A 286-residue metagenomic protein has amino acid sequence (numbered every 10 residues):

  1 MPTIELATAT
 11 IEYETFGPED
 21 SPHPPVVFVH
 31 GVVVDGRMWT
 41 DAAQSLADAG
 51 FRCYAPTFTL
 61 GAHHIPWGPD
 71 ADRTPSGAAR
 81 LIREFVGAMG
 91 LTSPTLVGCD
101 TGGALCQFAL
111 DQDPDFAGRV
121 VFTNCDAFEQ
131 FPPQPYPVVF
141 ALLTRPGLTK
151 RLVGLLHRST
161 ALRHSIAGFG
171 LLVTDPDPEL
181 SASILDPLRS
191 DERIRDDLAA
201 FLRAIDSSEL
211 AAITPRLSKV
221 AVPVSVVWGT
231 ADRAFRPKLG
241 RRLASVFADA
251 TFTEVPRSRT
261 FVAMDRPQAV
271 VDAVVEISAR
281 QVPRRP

Functional and structural regions predicted by a protein language model:
L6-F16: A short loop-to-beta-strand scaffold at the N-terminal edge of the catalytic core in hydrolase folds
T15, R52-C99, D272: Active-site loop/oxyanion-hole signature of alpha/beta-hydrolase fold enzymes
F16-H63: Conserved HGGG/HGGXW glycine-rich cap/lid loop of the alpha/beta-hydrolase fold
G118-R151: Flexible "cap/lid" loop of the alpha/beta hydrolase fold
F131-P133, L155-S218: Conserved alpha/beta-hydrolase catalytic His-Asp/Glu region
V220, V226-W228: Short beta-strand/loop motif that positions the catalytic acidic residue of the alpha/beta-hydrolase fold
T230-F235: Acidic catalytic loop of the alpha/beta-hydrolase fold
A250-P286: Catalytic active-site module of serine/aspartate enzymes centered on a nucleophile-bearing elbow/loop
